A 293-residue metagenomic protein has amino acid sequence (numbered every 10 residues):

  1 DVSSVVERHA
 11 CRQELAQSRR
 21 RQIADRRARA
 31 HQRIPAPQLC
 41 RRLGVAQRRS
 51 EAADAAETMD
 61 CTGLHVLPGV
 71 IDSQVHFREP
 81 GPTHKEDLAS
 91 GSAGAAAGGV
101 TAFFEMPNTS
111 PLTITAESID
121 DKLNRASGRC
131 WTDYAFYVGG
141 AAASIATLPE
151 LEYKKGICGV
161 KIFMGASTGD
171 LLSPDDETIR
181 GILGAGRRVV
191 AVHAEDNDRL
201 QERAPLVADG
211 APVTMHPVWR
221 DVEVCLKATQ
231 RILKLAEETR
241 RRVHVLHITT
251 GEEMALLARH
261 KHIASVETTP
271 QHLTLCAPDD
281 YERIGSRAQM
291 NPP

Functional and structural regions predicted by a protein language model:
V2, R8-A10, E14-S18, I23-R26 (+2 more regions): Alpha-helix boundary/capping motif
R21, L43, G63, Q74 (+7 more regions): Divalent metal-coordination and catalytic microenvironments
R33, R41-G69: Histidine-rich, glycine-flanked metal-binding segment
L64-R129: Metal-associated gating/positioning segment near the N- to mid-region
S73-E86, T109, D133-S144, V218-W219 (+1 more regions): Active-site mouth loops of central-metabolism enzymes
E105, A135-V138, R241-H247: Short catalytic-loop micro-motif centered on adjacent basic/acidic residues
M106-W131, Y137-A142, E150, K154-I157 (+3 more regions): Active-site loop-to-helix "anion-binding N-cap" substructures in soluble metabolic enzymes
A146-P293: Histidine/acidic residue-rich metal-binding segments in metalloenzymes
